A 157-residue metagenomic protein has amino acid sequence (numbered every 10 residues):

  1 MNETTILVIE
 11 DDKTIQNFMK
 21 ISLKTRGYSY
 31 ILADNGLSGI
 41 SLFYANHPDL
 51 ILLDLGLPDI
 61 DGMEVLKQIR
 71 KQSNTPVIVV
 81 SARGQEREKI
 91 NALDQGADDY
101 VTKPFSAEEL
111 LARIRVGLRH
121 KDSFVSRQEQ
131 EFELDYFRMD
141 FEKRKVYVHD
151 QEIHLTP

Functional and structural regions predicted by a protein language model:
M1-F124: N-terminal/domain-start alpha-helical segments
T4-T5, V116-P157: Short, Lys/Arg-enriched segments at the junction into DNA-binding effector domains of transcriptional regulators
